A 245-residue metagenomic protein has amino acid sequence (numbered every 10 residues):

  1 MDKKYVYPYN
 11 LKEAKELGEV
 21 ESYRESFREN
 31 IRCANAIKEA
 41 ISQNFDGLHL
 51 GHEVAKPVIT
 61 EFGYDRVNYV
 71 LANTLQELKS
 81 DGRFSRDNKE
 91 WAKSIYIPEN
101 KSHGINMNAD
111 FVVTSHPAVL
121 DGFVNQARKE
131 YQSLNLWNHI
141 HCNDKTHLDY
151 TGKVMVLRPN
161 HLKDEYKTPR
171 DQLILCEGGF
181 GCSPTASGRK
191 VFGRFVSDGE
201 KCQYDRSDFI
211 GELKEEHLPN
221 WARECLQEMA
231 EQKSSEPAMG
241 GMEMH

Functional and structural regions predicted by a protein language model:
M1-H245: Gram-negative host-targeted secretion-system effectors, predominantly Type III and Type IV, recognized via long
